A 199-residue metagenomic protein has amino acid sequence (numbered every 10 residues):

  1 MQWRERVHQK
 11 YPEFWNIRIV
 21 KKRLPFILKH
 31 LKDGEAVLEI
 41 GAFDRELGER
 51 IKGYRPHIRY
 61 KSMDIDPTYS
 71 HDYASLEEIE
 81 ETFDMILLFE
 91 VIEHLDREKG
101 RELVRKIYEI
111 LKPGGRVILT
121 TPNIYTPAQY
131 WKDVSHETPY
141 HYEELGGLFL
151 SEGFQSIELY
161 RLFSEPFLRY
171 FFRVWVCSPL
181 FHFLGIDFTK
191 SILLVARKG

Functional and structural regions predicted by a protein language model:
M1-L87, E98-Y108, Y142-E143, L159-F163 (+1 more regions): Conserved N-terminal segment of class I S-adenosyl-L-methionine
D44, P122-P127, P139, R161-P166: Short "lid" loop at the C-terminus of a central beta-strand within the Rossmann-like core of SAM-dependent
Y69-S70, T126-W131: A short acidic, helix-capping loop that chelates divalent metal ions and anchors anionic groups
V91-H94, N123: Hydrophobic adenine-recognition pocket in adenosine-nucleotide-binding enzymes
H94-L95, T138: A short His-aromatic
G114-T121: Conserved beta-strand signature within the Rossmann-like core of class I S-adenosyl-L-methionine
Q129-L148: Acceptor-substrate binding/catalytic loop of class I
S135, L150-S151, S156-R169: C-terminal alpha-helical "lid/dimerization" subdomain adjacent to the S-adenosyl-L-methionine
